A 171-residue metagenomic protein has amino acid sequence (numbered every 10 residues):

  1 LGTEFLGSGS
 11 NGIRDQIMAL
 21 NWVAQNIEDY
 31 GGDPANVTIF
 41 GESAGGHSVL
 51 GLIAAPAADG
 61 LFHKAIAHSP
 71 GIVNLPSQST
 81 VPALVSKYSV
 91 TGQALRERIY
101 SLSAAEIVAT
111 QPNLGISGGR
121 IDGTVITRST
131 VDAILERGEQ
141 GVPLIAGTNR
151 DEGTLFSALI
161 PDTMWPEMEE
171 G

Functional and structural regions predicted by a protein language model:
L1-I17, Q25-D29: Cap/lid segment of the alpha/beta-hydrolase catalytic domain
N11, W22, L52, I116 (+1 more regions): Flexible, surface-exposed loop/gating regions in the mature catalytic domains of secreted/periplasmic hydrolases
V23, Y30-S43: Alpha/beta-hydrolase fold nucleophile elbow
Q25, D59, K64, H68-G171: Substrate-access "cap/lid" subdomains that shape and gate the entrance to catalytic or ligand-binding pockets
G32-A35, H47, F62, A94: Short secondary-structure junction motifs
F40, G46-S48, N74: Hydrolase catalytic cores
G46-A58: Short glycine-enriched nucleophile-adjacent loop and the immediately C-terminal alpha-helix near the catalytic center
